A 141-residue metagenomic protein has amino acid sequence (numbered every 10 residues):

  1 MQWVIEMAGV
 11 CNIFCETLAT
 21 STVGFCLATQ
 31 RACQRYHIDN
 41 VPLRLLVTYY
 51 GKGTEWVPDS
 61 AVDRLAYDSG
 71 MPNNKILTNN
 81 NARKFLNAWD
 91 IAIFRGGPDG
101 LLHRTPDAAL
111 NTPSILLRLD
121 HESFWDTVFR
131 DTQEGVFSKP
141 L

Functional and structural regions predicted by a protein language model:
M1-T29: Signature of the catalytic double-stranded beta-helix
V10-N12, R35, L43, R104-P106: Intrinsically disordered, low-complexity boundary segments flanking structured domains
F14, L18, Y49-K52, G96: Short, well-ordered alpha-helical segments in soluble proteins
T22, L45, P113-L116: A residue-level signal for beta-strand positions that form part of recognition/binding surfaces within mature
T22-L27, H37, V47, I93-F94: A structural signal for short, well-ordered beta-strand segments and their strand-loop junctions that often border
A28-R31, P98-D99: Short beta->alpha connector loops
Q30-N87: Catalytic core of non-heme Fe(II) oxygenases with the double-stranded beta-helix
I76-L141: Catalytic core of Fe(II)/2-oxoglutarate
